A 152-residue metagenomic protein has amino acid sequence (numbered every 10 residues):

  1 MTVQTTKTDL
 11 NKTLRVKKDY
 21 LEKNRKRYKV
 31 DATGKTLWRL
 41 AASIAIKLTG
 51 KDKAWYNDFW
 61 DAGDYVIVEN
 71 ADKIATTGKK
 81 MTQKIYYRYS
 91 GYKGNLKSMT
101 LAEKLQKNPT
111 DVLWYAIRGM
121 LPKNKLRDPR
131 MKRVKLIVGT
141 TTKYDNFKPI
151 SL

Functional and structural regions predicted by a protein language model:
T2-Y115, K125, F147-L152: Ribosome large-subunit tunnel/peptidyl-transferase-proximal elements
L113-W114, R118, M131: Hydrophobic, well-ordered secondary-structure segments
R127, M131-L152: Charged phosphate-binding loop/patch that engages nucleotide di/tri-phosphates or the phosphate backbone of nucleic
